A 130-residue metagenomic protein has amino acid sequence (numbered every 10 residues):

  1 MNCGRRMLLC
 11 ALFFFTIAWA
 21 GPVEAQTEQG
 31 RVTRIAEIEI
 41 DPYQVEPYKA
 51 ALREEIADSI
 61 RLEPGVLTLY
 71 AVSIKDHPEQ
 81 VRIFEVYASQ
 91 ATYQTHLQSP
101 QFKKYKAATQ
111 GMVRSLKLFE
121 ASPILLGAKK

Functional and structural regions predicted by a protein language model:
N2, L8, F15-V32, Y70-H77 (+1 more regions): Glycine-rich beta-strand-turn "strand-cap" elements at beta-sheet edges
T27, E54, D58-L67, V86-E120: An amphipathic, aromatic/His-enriched active-site/gating alpha helix that lines ligand/cofactor pockets
V32-L62: N-terminal targeting signals for Sec/Tat export/insertion, comprising classic cleavable signal peptides
D41-Q44, H77, S89: Acidic/polar helix N-cap motif
